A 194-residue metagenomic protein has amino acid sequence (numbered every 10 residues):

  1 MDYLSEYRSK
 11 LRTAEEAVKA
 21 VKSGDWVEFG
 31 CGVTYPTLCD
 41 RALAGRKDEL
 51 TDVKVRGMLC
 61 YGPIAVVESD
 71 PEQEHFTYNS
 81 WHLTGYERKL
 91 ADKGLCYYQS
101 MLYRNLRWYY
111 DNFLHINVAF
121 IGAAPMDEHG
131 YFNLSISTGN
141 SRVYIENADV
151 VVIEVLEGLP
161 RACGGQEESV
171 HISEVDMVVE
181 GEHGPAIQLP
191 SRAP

Functional and structural regions predicted by a protein language model:
M1-P194: Conserved alpha/beta enzyme-core scaffold
